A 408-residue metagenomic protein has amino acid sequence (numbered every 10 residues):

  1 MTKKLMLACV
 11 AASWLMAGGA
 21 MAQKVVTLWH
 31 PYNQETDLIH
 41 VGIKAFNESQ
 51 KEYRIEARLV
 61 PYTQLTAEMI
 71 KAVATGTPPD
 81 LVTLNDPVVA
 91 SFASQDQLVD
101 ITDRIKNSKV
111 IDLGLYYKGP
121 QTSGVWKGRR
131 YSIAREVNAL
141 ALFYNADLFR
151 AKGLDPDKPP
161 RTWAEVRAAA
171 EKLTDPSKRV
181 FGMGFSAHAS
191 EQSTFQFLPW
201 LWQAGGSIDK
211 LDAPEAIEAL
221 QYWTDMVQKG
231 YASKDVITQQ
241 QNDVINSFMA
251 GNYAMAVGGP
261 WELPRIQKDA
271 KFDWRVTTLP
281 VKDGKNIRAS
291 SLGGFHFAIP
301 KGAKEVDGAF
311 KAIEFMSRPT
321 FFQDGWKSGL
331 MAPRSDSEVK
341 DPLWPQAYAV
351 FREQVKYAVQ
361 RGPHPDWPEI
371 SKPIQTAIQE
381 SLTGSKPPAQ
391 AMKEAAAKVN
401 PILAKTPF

Functional and structural regions predicted by a protein language model:
Q23-N33, Y53-R58, D80-L81, F181-M183 (+1 more regions): Short, well-ordered beta-strand elements
K24, V41-Y116, V125, A151-G153 (+6 more regions): Extracytoplasmic "Venus flytrap"/periplasmic binding protein-like
R54, R150, P156, Q228-Y231 (+1 more regions): Conserved C-terminal helix/tail region of periplasmic/extracytoplasmic solute-binding proteins
D86-A141, R167, S193-Q196, R275-T277 (+1 more regions): Hinge/lid segment of periplasmic solute-binding proteins
V89, Q196, Q221-E305: Extracytoplasmic/periplasmic substrate-binding proteins
V89-Q97, G119-K158, S186-I208, S291-P300 (+1 more regions): Periplasmic solute-binding protein
Q95-Q97, K106, L115, G259-R275 (+2 more regions): C-terminal lobe and pocket-closing loops of periplasmic/extracytoplasmic Venus-flytrap solute-binding proteins
R167-K172, I208-I237: Glycine-centered hinge/linker elements that transmit conformational signals in sensory and ligand-binding systems
